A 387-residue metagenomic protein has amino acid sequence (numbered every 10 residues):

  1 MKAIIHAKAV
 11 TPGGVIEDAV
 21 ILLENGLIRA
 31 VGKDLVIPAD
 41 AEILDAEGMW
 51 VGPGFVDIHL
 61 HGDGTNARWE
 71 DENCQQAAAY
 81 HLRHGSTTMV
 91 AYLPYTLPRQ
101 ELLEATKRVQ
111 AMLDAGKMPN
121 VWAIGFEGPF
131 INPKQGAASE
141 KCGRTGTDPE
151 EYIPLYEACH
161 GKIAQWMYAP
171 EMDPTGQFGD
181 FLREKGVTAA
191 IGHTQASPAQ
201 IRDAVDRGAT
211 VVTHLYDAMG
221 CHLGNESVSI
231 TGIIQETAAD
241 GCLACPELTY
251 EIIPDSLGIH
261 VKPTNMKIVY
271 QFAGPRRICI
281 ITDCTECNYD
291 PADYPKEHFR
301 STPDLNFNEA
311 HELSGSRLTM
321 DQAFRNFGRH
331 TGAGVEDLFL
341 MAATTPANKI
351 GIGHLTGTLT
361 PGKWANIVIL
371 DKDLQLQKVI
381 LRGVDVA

Functional and structural regions predicted by a protein language model:
M1-A3, K8-G52: Histidine-rich, glycine-flanked metal-binding segment
A7, G26, H81, V212 (+2 more regions): Residue-level signal for inorganic ion chemistry
A46-E104: Metal-associated gating/positioning segment near the N- to mid-region
G48, F126, L182, V212 (+2 more regions): Conserved, mostly hydrophobic/aromatic
L60-E72, A138-T145, A190-G192: Active-site mouth loops of central-metabolism enzymes
A78-K162: Divalent-metal coordination cores built from histidine and acidic residues
E157-N288: Active-site core of metal-dependent hydrolases
G232-E251, Q271-L370: His/Asp/Glu-enriched, well-ordered alpha-helical/loop segment that forms or immediately abuts the divalent-metal
